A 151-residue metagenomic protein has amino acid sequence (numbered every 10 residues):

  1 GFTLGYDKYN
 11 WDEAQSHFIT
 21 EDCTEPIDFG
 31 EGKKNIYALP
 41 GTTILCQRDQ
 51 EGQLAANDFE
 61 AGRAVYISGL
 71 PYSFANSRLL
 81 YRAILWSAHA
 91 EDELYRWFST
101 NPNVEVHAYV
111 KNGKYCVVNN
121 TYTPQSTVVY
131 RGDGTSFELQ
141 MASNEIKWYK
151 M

Functional and structural regions predicted by a protein language model:
G1-M151: A conserved amphipathic helix/loop scaffold that creates a polar/acidic microenvironment used either to coordinate
